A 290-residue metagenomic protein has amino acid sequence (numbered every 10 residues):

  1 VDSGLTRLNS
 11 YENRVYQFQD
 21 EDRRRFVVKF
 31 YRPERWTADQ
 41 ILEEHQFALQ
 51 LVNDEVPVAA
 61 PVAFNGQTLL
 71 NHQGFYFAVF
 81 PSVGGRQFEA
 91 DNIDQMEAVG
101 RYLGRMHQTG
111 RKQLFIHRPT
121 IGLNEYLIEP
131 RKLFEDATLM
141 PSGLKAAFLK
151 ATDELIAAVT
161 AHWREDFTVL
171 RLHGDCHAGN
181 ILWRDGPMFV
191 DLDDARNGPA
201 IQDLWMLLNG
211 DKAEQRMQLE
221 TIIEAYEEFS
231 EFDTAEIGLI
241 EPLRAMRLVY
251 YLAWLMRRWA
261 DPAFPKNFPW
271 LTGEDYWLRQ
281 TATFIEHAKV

Functional and structural regions predicted by a protein language model:
T6-N9: Protein kinase glycine-rich loop
Y11-V28, P61, I156-L204: Active-site acidic catalytic loop and adjacent metal/ATP-binding pocket of ATP-dependent phosphoryl transfer enzymes
D20-F115: ATP-binding pocket architecture of kinase catalytic cores
P33, F77-A90, R131-L139, Y251-N267: A glycine-centered beta->alpha junction motif in the catalytic cores of kinase/phosphotransferase enzymes
P33, G85, P187, A195-N197 (+1 more regions): Activation segment
E89-A146, F167-V169, F268: A cross-family kinase active-site recognition segment
A200-E231, R247-A263: Active-site activation/catalytic loop segments of kinase-like enzymes and analogous catalytic loops in related
W254-V290: ATP/Mg2+ or Mg2+-diphosphate-binding catalytic cores that bind nucleotide phosphates or diphosphates via glycine-rich
